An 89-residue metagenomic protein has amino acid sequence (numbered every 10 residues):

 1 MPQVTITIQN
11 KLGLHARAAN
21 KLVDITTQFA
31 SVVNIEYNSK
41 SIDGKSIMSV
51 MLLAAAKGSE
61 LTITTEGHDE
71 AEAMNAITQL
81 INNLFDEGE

Functional and structural regions predicted by a protein language model:
M1, M48-M51, M74: Detector for methionine-enriched segments
M1-T5, E60: Intrinsic-disorder/low-complexity, polar/charged segments enriched in Ser/Thr/Lys/Arg/Asp/Glu/Gln
T7, K11-M48, L52-K57: Compact, glycine-rich, soluble single-domain proteins
A56-E89: C-terminal structural segments of small proteins and small subunits
